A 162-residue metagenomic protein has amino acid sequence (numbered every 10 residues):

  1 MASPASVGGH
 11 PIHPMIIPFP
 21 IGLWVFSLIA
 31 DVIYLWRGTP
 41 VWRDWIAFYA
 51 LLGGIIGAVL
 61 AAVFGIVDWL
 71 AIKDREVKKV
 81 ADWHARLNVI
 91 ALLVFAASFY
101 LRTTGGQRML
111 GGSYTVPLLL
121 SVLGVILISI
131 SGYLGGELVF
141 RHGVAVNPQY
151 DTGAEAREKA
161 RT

Functional and structural regions predicted by a protein language model:
M1-T162: Polytopic transmembrane helical bundles with strong interfacial aromatic enrichment
